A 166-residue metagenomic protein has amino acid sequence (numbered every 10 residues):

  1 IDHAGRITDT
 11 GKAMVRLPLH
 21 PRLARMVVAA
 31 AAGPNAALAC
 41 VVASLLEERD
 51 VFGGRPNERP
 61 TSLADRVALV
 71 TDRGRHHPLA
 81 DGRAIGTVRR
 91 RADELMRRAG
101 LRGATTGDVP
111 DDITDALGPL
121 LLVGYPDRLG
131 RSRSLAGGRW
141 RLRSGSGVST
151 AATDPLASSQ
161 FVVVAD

Functional and structural regions predicted by a protein language model:
I1-D166: Second RecA-like catalytic domain
